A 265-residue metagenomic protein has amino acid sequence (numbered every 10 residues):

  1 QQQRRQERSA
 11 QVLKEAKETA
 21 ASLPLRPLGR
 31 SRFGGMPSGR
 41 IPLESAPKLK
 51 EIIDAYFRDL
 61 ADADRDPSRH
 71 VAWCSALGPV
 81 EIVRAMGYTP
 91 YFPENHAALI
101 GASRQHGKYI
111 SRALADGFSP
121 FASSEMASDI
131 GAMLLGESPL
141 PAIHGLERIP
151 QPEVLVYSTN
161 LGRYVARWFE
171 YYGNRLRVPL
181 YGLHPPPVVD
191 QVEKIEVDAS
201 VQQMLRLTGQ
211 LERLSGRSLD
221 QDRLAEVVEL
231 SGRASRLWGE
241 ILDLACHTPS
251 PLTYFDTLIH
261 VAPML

Functional and structural regions predicted by a protein language model:
Q2-H70, L205, G209-L265: A charged, amphipathic alpha-helical module
R65-P93, A97-A102: TRNA-binding/sensing appendages of the translation machinery
A72-C74, P90-P93, L155-Y157, P179-H184 (+1 more regions): A structural signal for short, well-ordered beta-strand segments and their strand-loop junctions that often border
L77, I100-D198: Active-site and donor-binding regions of nucleotide-sugar-utilizing enzymes
L77-A85, Y171, L258-L265: Short, hydrophobic/amphipathic alpha-helical patches that form generic packing surfaces within helical domains
A85, N174-R175, R213: Residues at alpha-helix termini
Y88, V178, R217: Short glycine/serine/threonine/alanine-rich loop segments
